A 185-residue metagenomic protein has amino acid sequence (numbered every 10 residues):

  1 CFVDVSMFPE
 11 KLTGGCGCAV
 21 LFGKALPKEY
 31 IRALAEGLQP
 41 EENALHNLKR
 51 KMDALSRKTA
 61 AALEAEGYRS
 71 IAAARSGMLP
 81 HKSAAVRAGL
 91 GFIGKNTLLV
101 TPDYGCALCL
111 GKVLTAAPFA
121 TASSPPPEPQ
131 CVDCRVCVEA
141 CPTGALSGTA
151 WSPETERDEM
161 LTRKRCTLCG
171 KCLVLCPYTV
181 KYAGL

Functional and structural regions predicted by a protein language model:
C1-H46: Non-catalytic, usually N-terminal nucleic-acid engagement modules in DNA/RNA processing proteins
E10-K11, E41-L185: Catalytic cores of enzyme domains
